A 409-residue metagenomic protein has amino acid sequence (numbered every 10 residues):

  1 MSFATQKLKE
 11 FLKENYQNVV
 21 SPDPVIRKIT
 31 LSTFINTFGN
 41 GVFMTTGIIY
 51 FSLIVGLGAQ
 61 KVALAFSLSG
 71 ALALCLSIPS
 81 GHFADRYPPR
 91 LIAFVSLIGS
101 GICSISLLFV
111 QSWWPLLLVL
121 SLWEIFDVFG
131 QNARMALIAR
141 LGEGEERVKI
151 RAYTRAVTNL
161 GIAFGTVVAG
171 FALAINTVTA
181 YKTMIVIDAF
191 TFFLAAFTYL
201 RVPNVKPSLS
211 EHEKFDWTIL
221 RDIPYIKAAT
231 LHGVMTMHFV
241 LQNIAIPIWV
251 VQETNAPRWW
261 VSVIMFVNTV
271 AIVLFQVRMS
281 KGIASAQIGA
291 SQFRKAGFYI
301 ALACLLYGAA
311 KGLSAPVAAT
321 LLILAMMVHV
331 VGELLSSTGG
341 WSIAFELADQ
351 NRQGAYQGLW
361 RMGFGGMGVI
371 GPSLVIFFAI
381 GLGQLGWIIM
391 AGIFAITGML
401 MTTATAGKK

Functional and structural regions predicted by a protein language model:
S2-I26, V202-V234: Juxtamembrane intracellular "pre-TM" segments in multi-pass secondary transporters
N15-A71, P224-N268: Helix-loop boundary and gating motifs at the non-cytosolic
L74-Q111: Conserved MFS/SLC helix-loop-helix module at the cytosolic interface between two early adjacent transmembrane helices
C75-P88, L173, L274-F293: Helix-to-loop junctions at the C-terminal end of transmembrane segments in multipass secondary transporters
L91-S106, A189, S291-Y307: Structural signature of the two symmetry-related core transmembrane helices
V119-L160: Cytoplasmic helix-loop-helix junction between adjacent transmembrane helices in 12-TM secondary transporters
G170, F190-S208, L400-A404: C-terminal membrane-cytosol helix-exit motif in multi-pass small-molecule transporters
S291-S336: C-terminal transmembrane helical hairpin of 12-TM major facilitator-type secondary transporters
